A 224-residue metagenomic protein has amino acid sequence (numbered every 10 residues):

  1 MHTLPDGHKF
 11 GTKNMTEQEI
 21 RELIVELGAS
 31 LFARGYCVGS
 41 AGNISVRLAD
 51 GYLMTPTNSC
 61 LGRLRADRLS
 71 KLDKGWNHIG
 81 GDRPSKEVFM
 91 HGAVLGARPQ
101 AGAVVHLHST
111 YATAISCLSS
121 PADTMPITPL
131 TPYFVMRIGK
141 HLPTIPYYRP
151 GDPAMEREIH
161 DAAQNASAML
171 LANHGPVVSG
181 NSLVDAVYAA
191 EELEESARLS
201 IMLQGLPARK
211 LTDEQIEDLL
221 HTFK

Functional and structural regions predicted by a protein language model:
M1-N14: N-terminal amphipathic/basic-hydrophobic helices that include classical n-h-c signal peptides and signal-anchor
G11-K224: Glycine-rich flexible loops
